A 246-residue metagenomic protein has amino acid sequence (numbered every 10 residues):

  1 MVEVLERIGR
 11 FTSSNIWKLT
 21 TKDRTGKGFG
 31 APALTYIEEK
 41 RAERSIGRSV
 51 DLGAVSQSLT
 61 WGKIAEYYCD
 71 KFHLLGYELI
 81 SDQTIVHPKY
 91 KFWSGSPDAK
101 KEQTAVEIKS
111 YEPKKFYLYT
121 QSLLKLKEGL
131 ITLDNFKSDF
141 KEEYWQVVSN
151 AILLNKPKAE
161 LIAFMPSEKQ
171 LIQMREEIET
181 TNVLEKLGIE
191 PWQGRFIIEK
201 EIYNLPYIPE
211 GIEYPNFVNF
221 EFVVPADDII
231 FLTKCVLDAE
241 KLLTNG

Functional and structural regions predicted by a protein language model:
M1-I64, Y68-F72, S122-K137, E168-N204 (+1 more regions): Charged, glycine-rich intrinsically disordered N-terminal tails and low-complexity linkers that flank
Y77-S96, K101-L237: Nucleic-acid nuclease catalytic cores
V236-G246: A short, Lys/Arg-enriched interface patch at domain edges and termini
